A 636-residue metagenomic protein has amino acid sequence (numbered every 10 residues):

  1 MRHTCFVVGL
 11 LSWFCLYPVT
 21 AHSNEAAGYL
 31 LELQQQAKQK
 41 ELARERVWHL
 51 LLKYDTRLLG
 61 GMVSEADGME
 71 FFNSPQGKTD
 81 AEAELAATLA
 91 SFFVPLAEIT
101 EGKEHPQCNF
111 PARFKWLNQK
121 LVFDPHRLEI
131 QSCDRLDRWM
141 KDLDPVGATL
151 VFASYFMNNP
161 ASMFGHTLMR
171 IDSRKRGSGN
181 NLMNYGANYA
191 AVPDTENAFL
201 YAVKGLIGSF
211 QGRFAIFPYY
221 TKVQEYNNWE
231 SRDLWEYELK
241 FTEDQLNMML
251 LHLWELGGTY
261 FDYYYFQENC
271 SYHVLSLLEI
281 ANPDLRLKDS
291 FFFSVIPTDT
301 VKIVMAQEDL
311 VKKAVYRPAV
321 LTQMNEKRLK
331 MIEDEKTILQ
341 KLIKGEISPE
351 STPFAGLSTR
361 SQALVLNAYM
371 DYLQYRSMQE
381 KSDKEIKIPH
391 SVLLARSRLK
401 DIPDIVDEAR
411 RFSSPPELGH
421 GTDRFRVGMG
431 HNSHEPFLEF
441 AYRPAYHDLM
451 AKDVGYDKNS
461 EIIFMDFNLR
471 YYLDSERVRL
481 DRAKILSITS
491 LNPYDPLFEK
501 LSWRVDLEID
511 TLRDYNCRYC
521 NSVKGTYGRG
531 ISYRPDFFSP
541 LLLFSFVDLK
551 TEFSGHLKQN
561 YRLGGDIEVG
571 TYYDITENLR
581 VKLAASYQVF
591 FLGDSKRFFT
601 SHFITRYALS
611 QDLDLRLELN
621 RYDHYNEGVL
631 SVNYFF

Functional and structural regions predicted by a protein language model:
D144-W229, Y442, Y471-A483, I575 (+1 more regions): Glycine-rich catalytic cores of cysteine/serine-nucleophile enzymes that process amide/ester linkages in cell-envelope
Y219-V295, K550-G555, L619: Active-site nucleophile-His-acid catalytic modules used for acyl/amide transfer and hydrolysis across diverse enzymes
Q267, S271, R317-T322, E326-D457: Outer-membrane beta-barrel initiation region
D423-V427, I463-M465, E499-L507, S539-V547 (+5 more regions): Transmembrane beta-strands of outer-membrane beta-barrel proteins
M429-E435, Y446-D448, L469-S475, S487-T489 (+7 more regions): Transmembrane beta-strands of outer-membrane beta-barrel pores
H434-F440, R477-A483, Y519-Y527, Q559-G565 (+3 more regions): Residues that define the transmembrane beta-barrel architecture of outer-membrane proteins
Y442, R606-Y607, R616, H624-F636: Outer-membrane beta-barrel "beta-signal"
D448-G455, S490-F498, R534-L543, Y573-L583 (+2 more regions): Repeated loop/turn-to-beta-strand initiation elements of outer-membrane beta-barrel proteins
